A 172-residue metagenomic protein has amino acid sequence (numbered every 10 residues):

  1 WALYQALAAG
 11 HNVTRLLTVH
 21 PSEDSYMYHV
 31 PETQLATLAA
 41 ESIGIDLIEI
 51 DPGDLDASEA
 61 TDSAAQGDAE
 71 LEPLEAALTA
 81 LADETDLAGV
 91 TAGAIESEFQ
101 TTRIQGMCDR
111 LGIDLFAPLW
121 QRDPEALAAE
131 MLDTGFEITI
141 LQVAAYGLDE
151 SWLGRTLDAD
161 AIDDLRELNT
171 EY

Functional and structural regions predicted by a protein language model:
W1-I140: ATP-dependent adenylation/nucleotidyltransferase module used to activate substrates
Q142-Y172: A conserved mid-domain beta-alpha-beta active-site/ligand-binding segment of alpha/beta enzyme cores
